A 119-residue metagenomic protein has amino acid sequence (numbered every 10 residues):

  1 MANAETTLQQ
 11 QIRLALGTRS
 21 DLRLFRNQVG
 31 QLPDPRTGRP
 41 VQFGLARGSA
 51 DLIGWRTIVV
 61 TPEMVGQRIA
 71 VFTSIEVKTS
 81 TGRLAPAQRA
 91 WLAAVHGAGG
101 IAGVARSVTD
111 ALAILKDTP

Functional and structural regions predicted by a protein language model:
M1-P119: Catalytic phosphate/metal-binding cores of nucleic-acid and nucleotide-processing enzymes, i.e., regions that mediate
